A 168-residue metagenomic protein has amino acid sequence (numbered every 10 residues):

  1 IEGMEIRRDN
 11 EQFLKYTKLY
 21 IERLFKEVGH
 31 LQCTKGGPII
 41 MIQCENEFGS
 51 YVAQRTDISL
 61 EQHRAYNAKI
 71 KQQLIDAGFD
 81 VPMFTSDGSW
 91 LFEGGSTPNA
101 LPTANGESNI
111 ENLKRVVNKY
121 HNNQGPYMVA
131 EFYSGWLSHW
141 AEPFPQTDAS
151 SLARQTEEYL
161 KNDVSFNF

Functional and structural regions predicted by a protein language model:
I1, Y51-V52, W136-H139: Short acidic/His/Gly/Ser-rich catalytic and metal-binding motifs that mark active-site loops of diverse hydrolases
I1-I6, A53-H63, N99-G106: Aromatic- and acidic-residue-enriched segments that line the glycan-binding/catalytic groove of carbohydrate-active
I1-Q12, V129-A130: Aromatic- and acidic-residue-enriched carbohydrate-binding clefts of CAZyme catalytic domains
I6, F13, S59, A141-D148: Alpha-helix N-cap/helix-initiation motif
Q12-T97: Active-site neighborhood of glycoside hydrolase catalytic domains
I40-Q43, P82-T85, L101-T103, P126-A130 (+1 more regions): Structural recognition of the beta-strand scaffold that forms the well-ordered cores of secreted hydrolase catalytic
D76, N105-F168: Catalytic-core region of carbohydrate-active enzymes that cleave or remodel glycosidic bonds
T97-P98, N123: Short, structured coil segments at secondary-structure junctions
